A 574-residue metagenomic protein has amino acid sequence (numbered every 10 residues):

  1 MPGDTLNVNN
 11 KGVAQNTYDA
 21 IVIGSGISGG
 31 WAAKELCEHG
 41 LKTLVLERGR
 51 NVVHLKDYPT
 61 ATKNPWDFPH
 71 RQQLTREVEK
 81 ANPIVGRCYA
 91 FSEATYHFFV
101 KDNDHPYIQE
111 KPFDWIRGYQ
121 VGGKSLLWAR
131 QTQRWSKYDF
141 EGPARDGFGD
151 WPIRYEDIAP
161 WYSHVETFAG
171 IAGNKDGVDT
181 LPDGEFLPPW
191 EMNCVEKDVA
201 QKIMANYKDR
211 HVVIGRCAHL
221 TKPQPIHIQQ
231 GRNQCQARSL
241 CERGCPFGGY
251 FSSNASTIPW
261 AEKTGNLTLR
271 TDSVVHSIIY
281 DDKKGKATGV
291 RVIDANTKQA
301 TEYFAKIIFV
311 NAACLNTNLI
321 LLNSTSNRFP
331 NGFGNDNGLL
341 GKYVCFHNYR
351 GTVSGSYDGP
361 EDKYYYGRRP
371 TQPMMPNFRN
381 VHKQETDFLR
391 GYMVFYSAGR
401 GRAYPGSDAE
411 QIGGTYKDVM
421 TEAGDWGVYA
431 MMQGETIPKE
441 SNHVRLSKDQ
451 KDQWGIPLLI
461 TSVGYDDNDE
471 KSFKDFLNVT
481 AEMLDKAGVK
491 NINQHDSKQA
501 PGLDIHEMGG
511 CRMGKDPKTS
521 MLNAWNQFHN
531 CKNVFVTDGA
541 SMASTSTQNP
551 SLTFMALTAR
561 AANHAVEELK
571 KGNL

Functional and structural regions predicted by a protein language model:
P2-P143, G147, P152-S163, N316 (+3 more regions): N-terminal glycine-rich phosphate/pyrophosphate-binding loop and immediately adjacent elements
G30, H227-R232, G248, S253 (+3 more regions): Aromatic-residue-lined binding/catalytic grooves and analogous aromatic/hydrophobic interfacial grooves in multimeric
E38, K42-P69, F247, T264 (+6 more regions): Glycine-rich loop(s) and the adjacent beta-strand/alpha-helix scaffold that form part
H54-D57, A172-E185, K490-Q499, K571-L574: Short, glycine/acidic-rich hinge or "gate" loops at secondary-structure transitions that mediate conformational
P69-R76, K80-F99, D104-D114, Y119-Q120 (+2 more regions): Conserved redox-cofactor binding core of oxidoreductases
T95-K124, T132-R134, W151-Y155, N337-L459 (+4 more regions): FAD cofactor-binding and catalytic pocket of flavoenzymes
V213-T221, R238-C241, H276-I279, D425-T436 (+3 more regions): A glycine-rich dinucleotide-binding beta-alpha-beta segment and adjacent secondary-structure elements that constitute
S544-A562: A conserved FAD-binding loop/helix module that cradles the flavin
